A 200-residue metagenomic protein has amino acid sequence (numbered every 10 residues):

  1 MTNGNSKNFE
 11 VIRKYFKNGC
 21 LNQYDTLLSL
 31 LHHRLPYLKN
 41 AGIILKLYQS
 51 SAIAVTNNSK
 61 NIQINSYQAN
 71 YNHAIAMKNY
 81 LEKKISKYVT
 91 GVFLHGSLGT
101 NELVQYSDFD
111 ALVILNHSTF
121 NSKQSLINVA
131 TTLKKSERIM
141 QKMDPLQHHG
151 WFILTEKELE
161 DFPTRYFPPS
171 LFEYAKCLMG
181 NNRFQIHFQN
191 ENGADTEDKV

Functional and structural regions predicted by a protein language model:
M1, M77, L115, M140-M143 (+1 more regions): Detector for methionine-enriched segments
M1-F93: Helical scaffold of the NTase/Pol beta-like nucleotidyltransferase catalytic core
H32-H33, H73, H95, H117 (+2 more regions): Histidine (H) residue identity feature
L45, Q49-A69, K123-Q124, V129-V200: Conserved NTP/Mg2+-binding pocket subregion across the NTase superfamily
M77, L94-S97, K134-S136, E156: Sparse, context-dependent recognition of short Cys/His-centered cofactor- or disulfide-binding micro-motifs
K78-F109, V113-N121: Active-site nucleotide-donor binding segment shared across nucleotidyl transfer reactions
